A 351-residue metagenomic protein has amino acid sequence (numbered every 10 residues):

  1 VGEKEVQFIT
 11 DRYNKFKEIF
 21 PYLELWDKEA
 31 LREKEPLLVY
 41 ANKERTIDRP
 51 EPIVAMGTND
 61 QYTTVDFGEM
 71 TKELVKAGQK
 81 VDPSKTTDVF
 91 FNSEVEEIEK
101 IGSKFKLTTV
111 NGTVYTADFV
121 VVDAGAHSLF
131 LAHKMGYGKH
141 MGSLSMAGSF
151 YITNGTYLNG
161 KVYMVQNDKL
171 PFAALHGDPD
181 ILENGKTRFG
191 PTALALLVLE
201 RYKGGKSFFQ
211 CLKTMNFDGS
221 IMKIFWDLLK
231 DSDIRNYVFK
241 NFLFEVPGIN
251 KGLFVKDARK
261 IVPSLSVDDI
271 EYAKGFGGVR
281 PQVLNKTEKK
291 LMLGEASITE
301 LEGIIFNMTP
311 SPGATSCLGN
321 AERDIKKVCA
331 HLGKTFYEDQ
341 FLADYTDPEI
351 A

Functional and structural regions predicted by a protein language model:
V1-K43, L196-V198, Y202-F208: Dinucleotide-binding Rossmann-like beta1-alpha1 core, especially the glycine-rich loop that anchors the ADP
E24-W26, D88-F90, E271-A273: General small-molecule cofactor/ligand-binding pocket signal
E35-V81, T86, Y237-F242, L301-T309: Helix-loop-beta segment of a Rossmann-like dinucleotide-binding subdomain
V39-N42, E99-K106, L284-N285: A short, glycine/Asx- and small/polar-enriched loop/turn that sits immediately N-terminal to a beta-strand
A55-N111, Y115-F119, S316-C329: Helical element adjacent to the flavin cofactor pocket in flavoenzyme catalytic cores
I98-C211: Flavin-dependent oxidoreductases
T214-Y337: C-terminal catalytic lobe of FAD-dependent flavoproteins
A330-A351: Active-site-proximal substrate-binding core of FAD-dependent oxidoreductases
